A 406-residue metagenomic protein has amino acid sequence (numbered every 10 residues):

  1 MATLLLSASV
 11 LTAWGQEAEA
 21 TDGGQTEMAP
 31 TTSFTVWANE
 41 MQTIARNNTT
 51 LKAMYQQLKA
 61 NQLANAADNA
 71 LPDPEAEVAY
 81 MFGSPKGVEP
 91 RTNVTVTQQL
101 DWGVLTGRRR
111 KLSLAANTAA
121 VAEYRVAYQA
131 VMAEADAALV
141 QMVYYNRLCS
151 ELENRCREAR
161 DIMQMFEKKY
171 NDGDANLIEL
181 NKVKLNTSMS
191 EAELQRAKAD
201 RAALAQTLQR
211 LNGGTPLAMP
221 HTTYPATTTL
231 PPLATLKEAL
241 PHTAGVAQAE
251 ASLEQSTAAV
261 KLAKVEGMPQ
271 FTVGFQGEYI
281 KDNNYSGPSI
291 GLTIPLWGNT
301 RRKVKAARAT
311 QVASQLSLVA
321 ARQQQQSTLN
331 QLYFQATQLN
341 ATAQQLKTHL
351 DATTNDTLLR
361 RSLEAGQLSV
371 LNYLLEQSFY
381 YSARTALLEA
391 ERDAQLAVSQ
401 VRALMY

Functional and structural regions predicted by a protein language model:
M1-S7, A13-P30, A38, P216 (+1 more regions): Acidic, low-complexity, intrinsically disordered peripheral segments
A13-E75, Y80, L100, R108 (+6 more regions): Bacterial Sec-pathway N-terminal export signals of envelope proteins
D22, A130-H242, L332-Q335, L339 (+2 more regions): Periplasmic alpha-helical coiled-coil/stalk elements that build and connect Gram-negative outer-membrane
F34-W37, P74-A127, A247-A320: Small/polar-residue-enriched beta-strand and adjacent coil segments characteristic of outer-membrane beta-barrel
M41, A53-D68, A127, V131-N154 (+6 more regions): Amphipathic alpha-helical coiled-coil segments
G87-V88, T92, A192-Q195, A199 (+5 more regions): Outer-membrane beta-barrel domain signature
K111-L114, L177-N186, V370-S378: Short, charged, amphipathic alpha-helical segments
